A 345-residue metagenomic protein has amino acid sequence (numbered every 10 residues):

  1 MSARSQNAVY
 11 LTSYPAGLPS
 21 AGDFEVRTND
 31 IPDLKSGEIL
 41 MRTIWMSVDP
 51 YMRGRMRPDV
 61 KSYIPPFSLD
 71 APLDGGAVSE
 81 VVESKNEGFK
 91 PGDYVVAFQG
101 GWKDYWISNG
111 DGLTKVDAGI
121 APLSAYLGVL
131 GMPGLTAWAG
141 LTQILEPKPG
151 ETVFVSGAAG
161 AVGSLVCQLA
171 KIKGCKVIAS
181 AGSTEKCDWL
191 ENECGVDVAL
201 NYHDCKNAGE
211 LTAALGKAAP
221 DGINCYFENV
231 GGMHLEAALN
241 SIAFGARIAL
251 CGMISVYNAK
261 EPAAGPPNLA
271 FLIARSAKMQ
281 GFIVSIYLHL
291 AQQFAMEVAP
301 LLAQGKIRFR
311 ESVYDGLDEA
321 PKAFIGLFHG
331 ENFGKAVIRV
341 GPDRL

Functional and structural regions predicted by a protein language model:
S2-R4, L288-L345: C-terminal hydrophobic helical "lid"/dimerization subdomain of Rossmann-like NAD(P)H-dependent oxidoreductases
I31-V48, R57-G101: Glycine-rich beta-strand-centered segment in the early N-terminal region that forms part of a ligand/cofactor-binding
L73-E80, K90-G157, K306: NAD(P)H dinucleotide-binding glycine-rich loop of Rossmann-like/cofactor-binding domains, especially the beta1-alpha1
P133-T136, A161-V162, M233-H234: Hydrophobic/small residue at the entry helix of a nucleotide-binding pocket
G157-A158, V230: NAD(P)H cofactor-binding loop motif with strongest signal on the N-terminal glycine-rich segment
A159, G163, C167: N-terminal Rossmann NAD(P)H-binding glycine-rich loop of SDR-like oxidoreductase domains
K171-H234, S285: Adenosine-nucleotide cofactor-binding segment
L190, M233-I307, V340-L345: Glycine-rich phosphate-binding loop and adjacent beta-alpha segment of Rossmann(oid) nucleotide-cofactor-binding
